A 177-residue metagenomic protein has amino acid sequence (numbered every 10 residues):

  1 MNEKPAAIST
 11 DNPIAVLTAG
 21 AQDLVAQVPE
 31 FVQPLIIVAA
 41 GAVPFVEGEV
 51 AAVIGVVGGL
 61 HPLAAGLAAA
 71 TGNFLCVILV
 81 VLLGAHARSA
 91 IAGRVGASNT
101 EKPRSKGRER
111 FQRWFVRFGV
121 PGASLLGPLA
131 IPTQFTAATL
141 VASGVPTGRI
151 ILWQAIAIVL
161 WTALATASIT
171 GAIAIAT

Functional and structural regions predicted by a protein language model:
N2-I37, G58-P128, G148, A167-T177: Membrane-interfacial helix-loop-helix
P34-I37, G41-I54, L129-A138: Transmembrane helix boundary and interhelical junction motifs in multipass membrane proteins
V43-F45, A69, I150: Residue-level recognition of hydrophobic positions within alpha-helical transmembrane segments
F45, N73-L75, V159: A short structural micro-motif
G48, V77, F135-A138, T162-T166: Hydrophobic transmembrane alpha-helices of multi-pass small-molecule transporters
V50-A52, C76, G119, A137 (+1 more regions): Hydrophobic side chains within alpha-helical segments
G55-P62, T139-L152: Interfacial segments of multi-pass membrane proteins
L152-A174: Final/C-terminal transmembrane alpha-helix of multipass membrane proteins
